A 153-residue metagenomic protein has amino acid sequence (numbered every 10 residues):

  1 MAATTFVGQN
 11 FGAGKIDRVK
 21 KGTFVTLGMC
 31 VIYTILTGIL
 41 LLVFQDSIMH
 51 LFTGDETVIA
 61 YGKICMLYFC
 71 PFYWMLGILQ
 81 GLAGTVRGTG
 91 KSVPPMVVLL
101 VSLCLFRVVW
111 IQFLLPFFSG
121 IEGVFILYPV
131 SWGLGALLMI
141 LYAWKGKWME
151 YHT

Functional and structural regions predicted by a protein language model:
M1-V43, L76-L99: Small-residue-rich hydrophobic transmembrane alpha-helices
V7, I48-M49, V86, F113-L114 (+1 more regions): Hydrophobic alpha-helical interface/terminus motif in multipass membrane transporters
Q9-N10, G14, D46-E56, L115-F118: Helix-terminus/linker motif at the lipid-water interface of multi-pass membrane proteins
G12, V19, I48, G62 (+3 more regions): Hydrophobic, well-ordered secondary-structure elements that form the walls of internal hydrophobic environments
C30, M66-F69, Y73, L99-L100 (+1 more regions): Residue-level recognition of transmembrane alpha-helices in multi-pass small-molecule transporters/permeases
L36-I59, K63: Short membrane-interface helical motifs at transmembrane helix boundaries in multi-pass membrane transporters
Q45, A60, L103-L137, L141-W144 (+1 more regions): Membrane-interface helix-loop junctions in multi-pass transport and translocation proteins
E56-L82: Alpha-helical transmembrane segments of multi-pass membrane proteins
